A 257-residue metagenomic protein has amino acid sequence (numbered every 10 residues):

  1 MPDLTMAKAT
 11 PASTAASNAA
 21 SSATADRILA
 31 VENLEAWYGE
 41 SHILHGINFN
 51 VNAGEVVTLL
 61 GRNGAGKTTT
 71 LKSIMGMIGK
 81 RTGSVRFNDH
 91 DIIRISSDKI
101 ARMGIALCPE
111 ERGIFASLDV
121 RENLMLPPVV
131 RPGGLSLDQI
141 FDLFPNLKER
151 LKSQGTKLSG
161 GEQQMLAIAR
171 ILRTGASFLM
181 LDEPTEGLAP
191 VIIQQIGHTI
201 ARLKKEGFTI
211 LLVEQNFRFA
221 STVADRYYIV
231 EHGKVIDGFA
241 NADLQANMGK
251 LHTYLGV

Functional and structural regions predicted by a protein language model:
P2-P11, S22-V257: Glycine-rich phosphate-binding loops of nucleotide-dependent enzymes
